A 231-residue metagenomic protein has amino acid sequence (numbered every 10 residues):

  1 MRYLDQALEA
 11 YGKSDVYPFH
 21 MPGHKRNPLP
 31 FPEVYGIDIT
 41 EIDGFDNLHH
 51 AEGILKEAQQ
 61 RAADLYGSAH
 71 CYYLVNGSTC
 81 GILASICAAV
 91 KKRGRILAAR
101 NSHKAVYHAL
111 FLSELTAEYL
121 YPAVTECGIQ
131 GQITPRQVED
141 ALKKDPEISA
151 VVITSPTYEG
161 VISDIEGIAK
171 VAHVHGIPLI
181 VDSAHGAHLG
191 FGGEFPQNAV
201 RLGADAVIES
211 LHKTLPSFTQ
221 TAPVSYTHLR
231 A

Functional and structural regions predicted by a protein language model:
M1-G53: N-terminal "arm"/small-domain region of PLP-dependent enzymes with the aminotransferase-like
V34-G77, N101: Conserved N-terminal alpha-helix of the aminotransferase class I/II PLP-enzyme fold
H70-G94, H108-A109: Conserved beta-loop-alpha segment that forms the PLP phosphate-binding cup at the N-terminus of a helix
R93-I153: PLP-dependent aminotransferase-like
I129-H188: Active-site phosphate-binding strand-loop segment of PLP-dependent enzymes
I162-H175, G186-A206, S210, T214: Active-site pre-lysine segment of PLP-dependent enzymes
R201, A222-Y226: Short beta-strand-to-turn element immediately C-terminal to the catalytic PLP-Schiff-base lysine in fold type I
T227-A231: Conserved small/polar residues in nucleotide/adenosyl-binding loops
